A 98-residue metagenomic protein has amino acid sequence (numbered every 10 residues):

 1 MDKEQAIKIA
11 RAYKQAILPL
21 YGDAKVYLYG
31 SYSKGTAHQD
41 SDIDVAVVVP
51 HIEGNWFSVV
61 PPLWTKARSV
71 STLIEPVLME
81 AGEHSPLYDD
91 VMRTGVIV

Functional and structural regions predicted by a protein language model:
M1-K25, K34-Q39, P50-V98: Catalytic core of pol beta-like nucleotidyltransferases
Y27, D44-A46: Short, well-ordered beta-strand segments
Y29-S31: Glycine-rich beta-strand-to-loop/alpha-helix junction loops that act as flexible
